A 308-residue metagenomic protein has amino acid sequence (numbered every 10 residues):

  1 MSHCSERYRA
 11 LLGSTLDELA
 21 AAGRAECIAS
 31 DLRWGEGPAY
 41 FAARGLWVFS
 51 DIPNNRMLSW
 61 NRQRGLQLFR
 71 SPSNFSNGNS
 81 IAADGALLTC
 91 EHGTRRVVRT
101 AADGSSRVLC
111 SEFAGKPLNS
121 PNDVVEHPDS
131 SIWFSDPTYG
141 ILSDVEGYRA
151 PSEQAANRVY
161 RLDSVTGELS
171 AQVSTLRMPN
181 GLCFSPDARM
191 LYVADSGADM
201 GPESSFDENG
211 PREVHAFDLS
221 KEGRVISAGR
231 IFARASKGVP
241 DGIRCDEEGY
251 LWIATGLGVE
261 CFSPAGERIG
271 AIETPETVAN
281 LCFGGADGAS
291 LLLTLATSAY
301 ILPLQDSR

Functional and structural regions predicted by a protein language model:
M1-R308: Sequence-structural signature of mature extracellular/luminal beta-sheet repeat domains, prominently beta-propellers
